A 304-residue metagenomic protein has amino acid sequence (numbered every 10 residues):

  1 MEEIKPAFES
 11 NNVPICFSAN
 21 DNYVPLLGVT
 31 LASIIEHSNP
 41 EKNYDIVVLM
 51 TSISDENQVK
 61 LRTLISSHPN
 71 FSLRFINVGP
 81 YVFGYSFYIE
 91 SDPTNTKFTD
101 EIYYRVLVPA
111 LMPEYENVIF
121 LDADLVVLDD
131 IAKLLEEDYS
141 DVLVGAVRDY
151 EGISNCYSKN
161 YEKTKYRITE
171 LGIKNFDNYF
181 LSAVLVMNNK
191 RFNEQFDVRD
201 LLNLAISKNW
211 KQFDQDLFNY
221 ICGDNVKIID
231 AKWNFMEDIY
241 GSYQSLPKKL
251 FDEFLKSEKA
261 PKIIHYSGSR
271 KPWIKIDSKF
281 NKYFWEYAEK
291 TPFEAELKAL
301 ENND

Functional and structural regions predicted by a protein language model:
M1-A19, L26-V29, S182, M187-D304: A glycosyltransferase accessory/donor-loop signature
V24-N39: Histidine-anchored nucleotide/phosphate-binding helix
S38-V47, L73: Short loop->beta transition adjacent to catalytic acidic/histidine clusters or analogous donor-positioning motifs
Y44-S52, A146-R148: Short internal beta-strands
L64-L111: Active-site-proximal specificity loops/subdomain of glycosyltransferases
Y81, E101-S158, V186-M187: GT-A fold catalytic core of metal-dependent nucleotide-sugar glycosyltransferases, centered on the diacidic
Y85-T96, K159-E162, Y243-K248: Short, surface-exposed amphipathic charged segments that create phosphate/polyanion-binding patches used for binding
E136-L201: Conserved catalytic core of nucleotide-sugar-dependent glycosyltransferases
